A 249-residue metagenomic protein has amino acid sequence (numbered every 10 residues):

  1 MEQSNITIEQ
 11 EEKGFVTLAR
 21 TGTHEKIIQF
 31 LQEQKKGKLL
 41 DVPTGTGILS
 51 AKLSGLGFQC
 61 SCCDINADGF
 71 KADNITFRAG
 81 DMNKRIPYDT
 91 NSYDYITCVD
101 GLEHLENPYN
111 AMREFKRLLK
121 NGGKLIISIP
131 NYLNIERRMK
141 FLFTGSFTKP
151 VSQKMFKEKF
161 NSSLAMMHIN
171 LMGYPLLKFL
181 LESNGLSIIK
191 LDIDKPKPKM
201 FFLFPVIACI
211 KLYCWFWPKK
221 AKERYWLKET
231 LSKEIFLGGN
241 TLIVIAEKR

Functional and structural regions predicted by a protein language model:
M1-Q3, Q59-S61, S187-I189, A246-R249: Polar low-complexity intrinsically disordered regions
M1-Q34: Conserved class I S-adenosyl-L-methionine
T7, I27-F30, Y93-Y95, M155-K159 (+1 more regions): A short alpha-helix capping/helix-coil boundary motif
G14-L18, G22, I48, K52 (+3 more regions): S-adenosyl-L-methionine-dependent methyltransferase catalytic module, highlighting the catalytic core
I27-M139, L242-K248: Conserved SAM-binding loop
